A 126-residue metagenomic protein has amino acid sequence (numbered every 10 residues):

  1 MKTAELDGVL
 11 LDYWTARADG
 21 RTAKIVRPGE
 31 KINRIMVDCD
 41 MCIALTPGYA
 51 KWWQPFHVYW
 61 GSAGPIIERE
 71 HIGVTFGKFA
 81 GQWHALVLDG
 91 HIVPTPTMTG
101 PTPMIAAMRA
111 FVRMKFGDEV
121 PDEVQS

Functional and structural regions predicted by a protein language model:
M1-S126: Glycine-rich anion-binding surface patch
